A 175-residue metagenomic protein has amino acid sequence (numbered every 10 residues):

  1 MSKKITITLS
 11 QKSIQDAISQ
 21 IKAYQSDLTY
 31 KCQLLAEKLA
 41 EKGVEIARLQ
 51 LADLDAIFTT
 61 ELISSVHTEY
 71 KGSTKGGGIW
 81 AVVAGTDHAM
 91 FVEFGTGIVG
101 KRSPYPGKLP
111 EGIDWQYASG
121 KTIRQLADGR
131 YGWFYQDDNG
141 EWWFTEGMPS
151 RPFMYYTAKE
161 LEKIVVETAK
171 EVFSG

Functional and structural regions predicted by a protein language model:
M1-A89, V99-G175: Short, Lys/Arg-rich flexible segments
V92: Alpha-helical and His/Cys-centered functional microenvironments
